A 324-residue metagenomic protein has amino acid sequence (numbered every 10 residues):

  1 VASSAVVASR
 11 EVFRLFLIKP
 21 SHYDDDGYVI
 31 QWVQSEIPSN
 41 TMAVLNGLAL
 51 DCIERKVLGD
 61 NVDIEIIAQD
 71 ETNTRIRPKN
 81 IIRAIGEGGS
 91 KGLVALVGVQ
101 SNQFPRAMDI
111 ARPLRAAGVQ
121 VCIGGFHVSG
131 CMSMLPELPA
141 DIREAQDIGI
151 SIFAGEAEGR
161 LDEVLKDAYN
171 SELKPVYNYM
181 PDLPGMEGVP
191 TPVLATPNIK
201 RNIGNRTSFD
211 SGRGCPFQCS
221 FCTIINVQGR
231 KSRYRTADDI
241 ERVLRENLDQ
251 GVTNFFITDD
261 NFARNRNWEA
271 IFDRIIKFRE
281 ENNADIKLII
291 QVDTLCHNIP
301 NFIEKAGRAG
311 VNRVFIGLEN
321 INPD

Functional and structural regions predicted by a protein language model:
V1-S3, D324: Accessible peptide chain termini
S3-Q250: Acidic, low-complexity intrinsically disordered segments
G188-D324: Radical SAM [4Fe-4S] cluster-binding motif and immediate context
